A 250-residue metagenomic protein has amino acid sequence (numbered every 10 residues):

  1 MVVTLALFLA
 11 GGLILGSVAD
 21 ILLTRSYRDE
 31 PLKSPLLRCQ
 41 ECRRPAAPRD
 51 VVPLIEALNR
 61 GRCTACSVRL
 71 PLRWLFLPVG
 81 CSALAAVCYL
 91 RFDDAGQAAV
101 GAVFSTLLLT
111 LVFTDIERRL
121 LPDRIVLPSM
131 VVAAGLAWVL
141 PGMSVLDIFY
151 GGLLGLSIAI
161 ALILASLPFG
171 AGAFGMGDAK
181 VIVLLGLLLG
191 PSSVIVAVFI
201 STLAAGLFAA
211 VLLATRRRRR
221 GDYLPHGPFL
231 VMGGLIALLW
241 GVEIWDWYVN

Functional and structural regions predicted by a protein language model:
M1-F92, D246: N-terminal transmembrane signal-anchor/hairpin module of polytopic inner-membrane proteins
V3, S67, D93, Q97-V100 (+2 more regions): Membrane-interface helix-boundary signature
F8, Q97-A98, V103-F208, D246-N250: Functional transmembrane core segments of multi-pass inner-membrane proteins
A19, L23, L84-C88, F92 (+7 more regions): Alpha-helical membrane-inserting segments
T24-K33, L90-D94, I116, P141-V145 (+4 more regions): Transmembrane helix-loop junctions in multipass membrane proteins, especially transporters and channels
L72-P78, A95-A102, A214-H226: Hydrophobic alpha-helical transmembrane segments and immediately flanking/interface helices in integral membrane
G177, A210-I236: Interfacial loop-to-transmembrane junctions
